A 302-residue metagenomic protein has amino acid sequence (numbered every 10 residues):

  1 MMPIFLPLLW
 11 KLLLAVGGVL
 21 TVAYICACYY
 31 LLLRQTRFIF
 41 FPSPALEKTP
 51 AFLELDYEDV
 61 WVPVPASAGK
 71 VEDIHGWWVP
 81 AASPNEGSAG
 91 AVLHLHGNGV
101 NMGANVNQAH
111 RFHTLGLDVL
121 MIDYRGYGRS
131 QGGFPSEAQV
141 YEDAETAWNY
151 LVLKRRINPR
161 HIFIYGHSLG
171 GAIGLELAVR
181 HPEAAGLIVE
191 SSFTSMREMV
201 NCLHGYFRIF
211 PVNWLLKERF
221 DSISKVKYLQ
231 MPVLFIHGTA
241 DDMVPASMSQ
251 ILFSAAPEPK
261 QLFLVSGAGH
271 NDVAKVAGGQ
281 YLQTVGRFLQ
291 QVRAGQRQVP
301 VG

Functional and structural regions predicted by a protein language model:
M1-E54: N-terminal membrane-anchoring alpha-helices
A45-G87: N-terminal cap/lid segment of alpha/beta-hydrolase-fold proteins
G69-V152, R160: Membrane-embedded segments
Q108, S222, M231, P245-S254: Short alpha-helix in the alpha/beta-hydrolase fold that links the catalytic acid
A147-K154, R160-F207: Primarily recognizes the serine-hydrolase "nucleophile elbow" in alpha/beta-hydrolase and SGNH/GDSL folds
Y228-Q230, F235-H237, D241: Short beta-strand/loop motif that positions the catalytic acidic residue of the alpha/beta-hydrolase fold
T239-V244, N271-D272: Acidic catalytic loop of the alpha/beta-hydrolase fold
Q250-G302: C-terminal catalytic histidine-bearing segment of alpha/beta-hydrolase fold enzymes
